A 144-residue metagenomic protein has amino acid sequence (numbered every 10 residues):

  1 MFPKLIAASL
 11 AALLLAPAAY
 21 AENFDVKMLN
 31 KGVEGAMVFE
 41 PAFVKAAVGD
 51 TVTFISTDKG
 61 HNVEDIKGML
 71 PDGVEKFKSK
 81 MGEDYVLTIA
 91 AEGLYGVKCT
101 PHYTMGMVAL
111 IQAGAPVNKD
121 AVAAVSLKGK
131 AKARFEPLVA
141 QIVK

Functional and structural regions predicted by a protein language model:
M1-A7: Bacterial N-terminal signal peptides that target proteins for export
A16-A18: N-terminal signal peptide c-region/cleavage motif recognized by signal peptidases
Y20-K144: Extracytoplasmic copper-binding redox domains, predominantly the cupredoxin/blue-copper superfamily
